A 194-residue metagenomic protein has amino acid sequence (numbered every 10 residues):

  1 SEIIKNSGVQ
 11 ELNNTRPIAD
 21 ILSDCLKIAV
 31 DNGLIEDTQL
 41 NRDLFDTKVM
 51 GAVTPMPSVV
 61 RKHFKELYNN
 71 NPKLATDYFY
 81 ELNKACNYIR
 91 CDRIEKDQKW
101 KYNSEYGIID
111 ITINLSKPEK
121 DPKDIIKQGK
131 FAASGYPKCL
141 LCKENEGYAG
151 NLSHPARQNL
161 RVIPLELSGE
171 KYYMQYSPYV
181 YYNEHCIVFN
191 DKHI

Functional and structural regions predicted by a protein language model:
S1-H193: Active-site microenvironments that recognize anionic phosphate/pyrophosphate groups
